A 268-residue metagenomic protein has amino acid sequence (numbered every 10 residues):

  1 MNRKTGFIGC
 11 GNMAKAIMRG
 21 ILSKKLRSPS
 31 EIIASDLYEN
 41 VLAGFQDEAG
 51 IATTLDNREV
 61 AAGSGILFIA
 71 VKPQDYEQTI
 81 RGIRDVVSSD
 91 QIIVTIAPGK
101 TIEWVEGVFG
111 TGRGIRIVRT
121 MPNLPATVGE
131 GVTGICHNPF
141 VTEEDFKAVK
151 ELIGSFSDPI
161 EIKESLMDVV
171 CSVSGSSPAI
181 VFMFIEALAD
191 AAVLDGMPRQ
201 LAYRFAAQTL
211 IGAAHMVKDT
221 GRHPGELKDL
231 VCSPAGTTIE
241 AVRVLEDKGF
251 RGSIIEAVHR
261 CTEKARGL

Functional and structural regions predicted by a protein language model:
M1-L55, E59-A62, V193-D195: NAD(P)+-binding Rossmann beta1-loop-alpha1 motif at the extreme N-terminus of oxidoreductases
T5, V118, M167-S172, P224-D229: Short pre-catalytic strand/loop immediately N-terminal to key active-site residues, enriched for Gly-Thr
I17, I21, L42-Q46, T79-I83 (+2 more regions): Hydrophobic packing residues within well-ordered alpha-helices of enzyme cores
I32, L42, V60, P198-F205 (+2 more regions): Small-residue helix-packing motif on alpha-helices
A49, N57-I135: Rossmann-like NAD(P)(H) cofactor-binding subdomain of soluble oxidoreductases
W104-R116, V132-V169, F182-D219, K264 (+1 more regions): Internal alpha-helical scaffold of NAD(P)-dependent oxidoreductase catalytic cores
A207-L268: NAD(P)-dependent Rossmann-like dehydrogenase/reductase catalytic/cofactor-binding core
